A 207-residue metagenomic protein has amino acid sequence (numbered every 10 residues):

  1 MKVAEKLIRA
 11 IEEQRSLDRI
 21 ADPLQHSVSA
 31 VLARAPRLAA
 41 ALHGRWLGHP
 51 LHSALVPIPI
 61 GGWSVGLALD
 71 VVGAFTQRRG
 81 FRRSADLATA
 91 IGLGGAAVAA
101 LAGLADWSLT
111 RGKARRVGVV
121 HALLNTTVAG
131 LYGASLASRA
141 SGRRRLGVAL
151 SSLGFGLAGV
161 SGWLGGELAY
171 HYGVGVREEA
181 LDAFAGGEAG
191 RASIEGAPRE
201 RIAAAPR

Functional and structural regions predicted by a protein language model:
M1-R207: Short amphipathic, positively biased membrane-proximal segments that drive organelle/inner-membrane targeting
